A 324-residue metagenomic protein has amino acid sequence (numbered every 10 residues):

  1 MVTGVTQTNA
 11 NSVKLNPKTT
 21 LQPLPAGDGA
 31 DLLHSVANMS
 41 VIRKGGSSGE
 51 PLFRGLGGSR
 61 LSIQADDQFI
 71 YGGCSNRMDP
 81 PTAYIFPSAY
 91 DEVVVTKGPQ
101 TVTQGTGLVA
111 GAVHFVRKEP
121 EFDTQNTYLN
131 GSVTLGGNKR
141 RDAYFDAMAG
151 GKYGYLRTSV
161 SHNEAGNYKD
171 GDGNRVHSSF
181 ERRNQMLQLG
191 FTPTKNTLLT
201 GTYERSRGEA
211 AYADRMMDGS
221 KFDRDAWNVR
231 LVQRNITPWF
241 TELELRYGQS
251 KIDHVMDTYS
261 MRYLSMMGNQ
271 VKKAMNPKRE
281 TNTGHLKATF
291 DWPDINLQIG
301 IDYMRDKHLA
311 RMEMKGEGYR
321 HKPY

Functional and structural regions predicted by a protein language model:
M1-Q22, G58, R246: Short, acidic, small-residue-rich periplasmic hinge/interaction motif at the N-terminus of Gram-negative outer-membrane
Q22, T82, L135-G137, R175-E181 (+4 more regions): Replace "Gram-negative outer membrane beta-barrel proteins" with "bacterial and organellar outer membrane beta-barrel
G29-L32, G49-L52, Q64, P80-I85 (+3 more regions): N-terminal periplasmic accessory domains that precede and gate Gram-negative outer-membrane beta-barrel machines
A30-G72: Extracytoplasmic beta-strand/coil segments of soluble accessory domains associated with Gram-negative outer-membrane
G49, V109-G111, T127-L129, R141-F145 (+4 more regions): Hydrophobic, lipid-facing positions within transmembrane beta-strands of outer-membrane proteins
F69-K97: Short acidic/polar hinge/loop motifs at secondary-structure boundaries that mediate gating or recognition
H114-V116, F122-N126, N130, F145-R224: Periplasmic-side early beta-strands and strand-to-turn transitions of outer-membrane beta-barrels
N196-S206, D225-Y324: Face-selective signature of the C-terminal outer-membrane beta-barrel domain
